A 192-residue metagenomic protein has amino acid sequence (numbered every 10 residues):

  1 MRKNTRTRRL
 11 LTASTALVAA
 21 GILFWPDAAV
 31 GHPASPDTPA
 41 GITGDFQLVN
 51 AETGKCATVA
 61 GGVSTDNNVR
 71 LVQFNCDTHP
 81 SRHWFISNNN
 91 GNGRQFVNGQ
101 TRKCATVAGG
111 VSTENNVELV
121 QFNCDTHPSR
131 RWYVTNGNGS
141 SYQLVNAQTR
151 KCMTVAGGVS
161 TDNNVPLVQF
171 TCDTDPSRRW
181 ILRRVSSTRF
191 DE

Functional and structural regions predicted by a protein language model:
M1-H32: Secretory targeting and sorting signals
R2, S35-S64, H83-S112, R131-S160 (+1 more regions): Extracellular glycan-recognition/adhesion modules and their associated mucin-like linkers
K3, L10-T12, A16, N75 (+3 more regions): Primarily hydrophobic membrane-targeting regions of prokaryotic envelope proteins
S14-T15, G21, D27-A28, E52 (+4 more regions): Generic low-complexity, intrinsically disordered sequence content enriched in small uncharged/hydrophobic residues
A16-I22, V69, V117, S140 (+1 more regions): Intrinsically disordered and other compositionally biased segments
V63-S87, V111-V134, S160-T174, R178-R179: Short, tandemly repeated low-complexity microdomains enriched for cysteine and small residues
